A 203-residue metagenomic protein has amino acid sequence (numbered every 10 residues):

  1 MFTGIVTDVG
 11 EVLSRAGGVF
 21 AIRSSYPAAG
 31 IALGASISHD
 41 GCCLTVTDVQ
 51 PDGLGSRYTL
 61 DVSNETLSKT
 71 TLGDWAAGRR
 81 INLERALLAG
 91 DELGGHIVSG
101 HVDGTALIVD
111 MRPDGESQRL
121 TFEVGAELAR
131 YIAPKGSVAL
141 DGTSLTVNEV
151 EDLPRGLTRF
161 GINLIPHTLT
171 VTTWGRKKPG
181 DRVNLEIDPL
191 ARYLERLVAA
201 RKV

Functional and structural regions predicted by a protein language model:
M1-V203: Conserved loop->alpha-helix
